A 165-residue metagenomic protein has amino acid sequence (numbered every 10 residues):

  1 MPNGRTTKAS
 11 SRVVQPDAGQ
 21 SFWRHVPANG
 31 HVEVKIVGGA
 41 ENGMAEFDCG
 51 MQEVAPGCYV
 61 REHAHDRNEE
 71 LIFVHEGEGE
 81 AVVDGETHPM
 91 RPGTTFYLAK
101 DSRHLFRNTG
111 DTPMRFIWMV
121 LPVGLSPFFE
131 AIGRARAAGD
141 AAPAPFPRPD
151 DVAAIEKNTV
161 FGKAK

Functional and structural regions predicted by a protein language model:
M1-F47, R134-K165: A short, N-terminal "cap"/entry segment at the start of jelly-roll beta-barrel domains of the cupin/DSBH fold
I36, G50-H65: Conserved short histidine dyad/triad with adjacent acidic residue
M51, Y97-L98, D111-P127: A short hydrophobic beta-strand segment most commonly corresponding to one strand of the jelly-roll/cupin
P56, R67, E86, S102-R103 (+2 more regions): A generic "binding-loop/recognition-motif" signal
R67-E69, F73-G79, D84: Glycine- and acidic-residue-biased ligand/ion/polar-headgroup-sensing regions
G85-D101: Short acidic-glycine-tyrosine-enriched beta hairpin
R107-T109: Asparagine-centered strand-capping/turn motif at beta-strand->loop junctions
